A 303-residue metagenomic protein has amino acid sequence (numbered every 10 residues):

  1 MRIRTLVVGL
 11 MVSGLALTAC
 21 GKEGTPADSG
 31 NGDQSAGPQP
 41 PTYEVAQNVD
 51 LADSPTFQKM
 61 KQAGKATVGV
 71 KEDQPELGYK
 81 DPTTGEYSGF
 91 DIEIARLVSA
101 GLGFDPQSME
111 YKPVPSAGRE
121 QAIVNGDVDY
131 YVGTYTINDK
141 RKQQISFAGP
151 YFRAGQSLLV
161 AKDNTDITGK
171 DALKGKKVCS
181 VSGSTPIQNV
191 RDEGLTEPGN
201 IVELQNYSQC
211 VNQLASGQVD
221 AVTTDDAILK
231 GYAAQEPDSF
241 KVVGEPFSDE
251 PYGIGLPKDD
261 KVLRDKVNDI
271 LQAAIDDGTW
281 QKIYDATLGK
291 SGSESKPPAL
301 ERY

Functional and structural regions predicted by a protein language model:
M1-T18: Sec-dependent bacterial lipoprotein signal peptides
L17-G32: Bacterial lipoprotein signal-peptidase II cleavage site
G30-Y130: Extracytoplasmic small-molecule ligand-binding "clamshell" domains of the periplasmic binding protein/Venus flytrap
P41-L51, T185-V202, K241-V242, Q272-Y303: Ligand-binding clefts/hinges and TM-proximal coupling segments of bilobed small-molecule sensing domains
Y87-L102, Y135-T136, A154-Q209, D220-A221 (+3 more regions): Bilobed "Venus flytrap"/periplasmic-binding protein-like clamshell domains and structurally analogous long
Q107-D171: Acidic, polar ligand-binding/catalytic clefts
G118, Y135-Q143, R191-G194, A215-D249: A ligand-binding cleft/hinge motif common to bilobed small-molecule-binding domains
F152-V160, K230, A234-L271, K290-Y303: Periplasmic-binding protein-like
